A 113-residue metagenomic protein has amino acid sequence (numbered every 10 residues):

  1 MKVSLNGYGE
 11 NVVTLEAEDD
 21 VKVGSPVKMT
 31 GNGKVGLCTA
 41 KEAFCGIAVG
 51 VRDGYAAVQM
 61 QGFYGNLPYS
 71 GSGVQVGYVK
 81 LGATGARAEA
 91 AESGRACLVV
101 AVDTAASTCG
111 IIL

Functional and structural regions predicted by a protein language model:
M1-L113: Surface-exposed, low-hydrophobicity beta-strand/loop segments enriched in small/polar/acidic residues
